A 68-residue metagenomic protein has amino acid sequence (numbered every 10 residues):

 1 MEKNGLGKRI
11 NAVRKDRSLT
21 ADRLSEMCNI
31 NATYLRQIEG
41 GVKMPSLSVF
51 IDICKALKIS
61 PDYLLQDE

Functional and structural regions predicted by a protein language model:
M1-G5: A detector for short, charged/polar N-terminal pre-domain segments
K8-M27, D52: Short basic helix-loop element that most often maps to the first helix and adjoining turn of HTH DNA-binding modules
I10, L24, L35-I38, L64: Conserved hydrophobic/aromatic packing and binding residues within compact polymer-binding modules
N29-M44: Recognition helix of helix-turn-helix/homeodomain-like DNA-binding domains that insert into the DNA major groove
E39, V49, E68: DNA major-groove recognition helix of helix-turn-helix
V42-K55: Short, basic-rich loop-to-helix N-cap that marks the start of a DNA-contacting helix
K58-E68: Short C-terminal boundary/hinge segments that cap the last helix of small helical domains
